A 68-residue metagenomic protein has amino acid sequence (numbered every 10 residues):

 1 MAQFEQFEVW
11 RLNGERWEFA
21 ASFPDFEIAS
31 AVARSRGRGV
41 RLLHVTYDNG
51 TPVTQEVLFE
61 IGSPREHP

Functional and structural regions predicted by a protein language model:
M1-F19: Short aromatic-glycine-(Arg/Gly/Cys) micro-motifs in beta-strand/loop hairpins
A2-E5, S22, V53, V57: Exposed, low-complexity/repetitive linear segments and helix-based recognition motifs, biased toward charged/polar
N13-R16, A20-Y47: A short, charged, amphipathic alpha-helix used as a generic interaction element across diverse proteins
S35-P68: Short, mixed-charge low-complexity intrinsically disordered segments
